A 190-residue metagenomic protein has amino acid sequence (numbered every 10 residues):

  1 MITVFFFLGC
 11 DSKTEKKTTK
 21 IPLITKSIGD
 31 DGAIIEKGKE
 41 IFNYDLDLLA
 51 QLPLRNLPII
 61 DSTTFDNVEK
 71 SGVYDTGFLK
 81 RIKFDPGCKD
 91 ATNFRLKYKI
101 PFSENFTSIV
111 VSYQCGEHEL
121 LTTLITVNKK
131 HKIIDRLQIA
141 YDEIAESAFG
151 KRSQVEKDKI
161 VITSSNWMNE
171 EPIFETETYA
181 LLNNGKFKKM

Functional and structural regions predicted by a protein language model:
M1-I2: Sec-dependent signal peptide recognition, specifically the positively charged N-region followed immediately by
F6-G9: C-terminal motif of bacterial Sec signal peptides marking the signal peptidase cleavage site
S12-R95: Terminal domain-start segments
K70-D90, I125-Y141, T178-K189: Surface-exposed loop/turn elements that mediate protein-protein interactions on large endomembrane-trafficking
R95-E104, R152-K157: Structural signature of eukaryotic scaffold interfaces centered on beta-propeller domains
N105-C115, K157-N166: Short beta-strand elements that form the blades of beta-propeller/WD-repeat-like and other beta-sheet-rich scaffold
F106-V111, C115-F149: Long, charged/polar, surface-exposed segments that mediate recognition or autoinhibition
I134-M190: Short aromatic loop motif centered on NTY/YTY
